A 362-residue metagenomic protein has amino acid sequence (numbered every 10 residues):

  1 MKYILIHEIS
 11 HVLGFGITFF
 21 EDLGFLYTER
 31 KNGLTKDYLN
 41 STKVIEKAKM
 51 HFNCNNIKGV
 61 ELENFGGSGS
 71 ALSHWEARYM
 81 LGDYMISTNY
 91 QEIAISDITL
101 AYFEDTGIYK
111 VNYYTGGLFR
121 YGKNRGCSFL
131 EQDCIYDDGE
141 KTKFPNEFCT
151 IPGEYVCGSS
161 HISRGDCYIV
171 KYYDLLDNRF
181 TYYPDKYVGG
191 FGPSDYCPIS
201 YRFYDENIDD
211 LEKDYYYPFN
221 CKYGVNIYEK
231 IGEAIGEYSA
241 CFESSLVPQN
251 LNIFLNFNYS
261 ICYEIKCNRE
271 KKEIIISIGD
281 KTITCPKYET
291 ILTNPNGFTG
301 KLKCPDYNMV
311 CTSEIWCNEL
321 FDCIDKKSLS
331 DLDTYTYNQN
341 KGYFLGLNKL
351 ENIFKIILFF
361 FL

Functional and structural regions predicted by a protein language model:
M1-I6, V12-Y335: Extracellular zinc-dependent metalloprotease catalytic-domain scaffold
T336-N340: Extracellular mucin-like PTS segments
K341-L362: Cleavable C-terminal sorting propeptides in eukaryotic secreted/cell-surface proteins
